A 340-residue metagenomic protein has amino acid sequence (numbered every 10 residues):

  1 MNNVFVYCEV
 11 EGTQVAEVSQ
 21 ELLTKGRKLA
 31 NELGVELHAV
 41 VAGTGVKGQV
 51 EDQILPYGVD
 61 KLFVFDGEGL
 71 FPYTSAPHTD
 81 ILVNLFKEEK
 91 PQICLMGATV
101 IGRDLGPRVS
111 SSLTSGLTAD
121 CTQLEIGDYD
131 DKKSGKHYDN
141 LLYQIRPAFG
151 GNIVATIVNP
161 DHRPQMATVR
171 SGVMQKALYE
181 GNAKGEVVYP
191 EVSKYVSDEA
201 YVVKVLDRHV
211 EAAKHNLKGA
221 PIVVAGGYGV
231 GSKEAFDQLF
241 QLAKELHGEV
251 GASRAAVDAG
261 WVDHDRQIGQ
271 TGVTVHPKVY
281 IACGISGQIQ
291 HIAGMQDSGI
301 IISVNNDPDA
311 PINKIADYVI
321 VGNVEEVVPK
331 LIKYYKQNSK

Functional and structural regions predicted by a protein language model:
M1-K340: N-terminal glycine-rich FAD/FM-binding segment characteristic of electron-transfer flavoproteins
